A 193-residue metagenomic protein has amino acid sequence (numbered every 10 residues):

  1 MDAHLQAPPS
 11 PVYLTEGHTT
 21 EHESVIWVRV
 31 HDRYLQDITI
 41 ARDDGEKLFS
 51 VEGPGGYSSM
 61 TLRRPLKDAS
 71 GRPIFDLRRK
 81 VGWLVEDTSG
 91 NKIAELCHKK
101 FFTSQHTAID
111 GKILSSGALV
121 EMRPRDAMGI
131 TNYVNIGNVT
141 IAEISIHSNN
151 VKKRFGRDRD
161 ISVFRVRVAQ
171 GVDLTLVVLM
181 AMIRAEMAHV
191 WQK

Functional and structural regions predicted by a protein language model:
M1-R63, R72, N91-K193: Low-complexity or membrane-interfacial segments used for flexible interactions
T61-R63, P73-E86: Blade-loop segments of beta-propeller domains
